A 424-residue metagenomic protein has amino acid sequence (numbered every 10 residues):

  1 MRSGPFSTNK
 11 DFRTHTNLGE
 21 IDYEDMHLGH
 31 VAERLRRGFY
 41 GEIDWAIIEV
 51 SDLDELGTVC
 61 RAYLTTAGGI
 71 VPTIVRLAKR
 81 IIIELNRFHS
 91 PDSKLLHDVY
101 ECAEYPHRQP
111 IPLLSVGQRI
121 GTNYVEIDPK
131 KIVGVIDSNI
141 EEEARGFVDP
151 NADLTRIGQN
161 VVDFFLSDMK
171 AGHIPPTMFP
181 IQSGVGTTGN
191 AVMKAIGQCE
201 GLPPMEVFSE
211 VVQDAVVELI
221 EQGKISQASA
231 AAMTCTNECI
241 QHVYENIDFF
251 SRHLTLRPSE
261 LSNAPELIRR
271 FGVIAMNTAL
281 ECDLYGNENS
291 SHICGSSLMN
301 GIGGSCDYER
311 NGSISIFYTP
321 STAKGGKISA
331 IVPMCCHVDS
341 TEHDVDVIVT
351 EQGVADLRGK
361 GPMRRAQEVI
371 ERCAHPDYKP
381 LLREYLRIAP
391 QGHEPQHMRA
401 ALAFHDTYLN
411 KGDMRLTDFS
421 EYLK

Functional and structural regions predicted by a protein language model:
M1-K424: Conserved alpha/beta enzyme-core scaffold
